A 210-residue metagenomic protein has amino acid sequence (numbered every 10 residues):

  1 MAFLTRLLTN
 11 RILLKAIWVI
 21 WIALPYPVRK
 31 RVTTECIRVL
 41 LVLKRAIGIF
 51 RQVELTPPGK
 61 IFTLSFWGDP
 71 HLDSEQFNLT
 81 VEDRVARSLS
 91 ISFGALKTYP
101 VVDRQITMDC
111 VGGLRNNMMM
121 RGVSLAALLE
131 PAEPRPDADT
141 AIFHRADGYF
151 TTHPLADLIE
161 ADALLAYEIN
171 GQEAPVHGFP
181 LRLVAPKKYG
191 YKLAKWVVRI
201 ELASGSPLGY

Functional and structural regions predicted by a protein language model:
A2-L13, W18-Y210: Structured, non-membrane catalytic/scaffold regions adjacent to prosthetic-group chemistry
